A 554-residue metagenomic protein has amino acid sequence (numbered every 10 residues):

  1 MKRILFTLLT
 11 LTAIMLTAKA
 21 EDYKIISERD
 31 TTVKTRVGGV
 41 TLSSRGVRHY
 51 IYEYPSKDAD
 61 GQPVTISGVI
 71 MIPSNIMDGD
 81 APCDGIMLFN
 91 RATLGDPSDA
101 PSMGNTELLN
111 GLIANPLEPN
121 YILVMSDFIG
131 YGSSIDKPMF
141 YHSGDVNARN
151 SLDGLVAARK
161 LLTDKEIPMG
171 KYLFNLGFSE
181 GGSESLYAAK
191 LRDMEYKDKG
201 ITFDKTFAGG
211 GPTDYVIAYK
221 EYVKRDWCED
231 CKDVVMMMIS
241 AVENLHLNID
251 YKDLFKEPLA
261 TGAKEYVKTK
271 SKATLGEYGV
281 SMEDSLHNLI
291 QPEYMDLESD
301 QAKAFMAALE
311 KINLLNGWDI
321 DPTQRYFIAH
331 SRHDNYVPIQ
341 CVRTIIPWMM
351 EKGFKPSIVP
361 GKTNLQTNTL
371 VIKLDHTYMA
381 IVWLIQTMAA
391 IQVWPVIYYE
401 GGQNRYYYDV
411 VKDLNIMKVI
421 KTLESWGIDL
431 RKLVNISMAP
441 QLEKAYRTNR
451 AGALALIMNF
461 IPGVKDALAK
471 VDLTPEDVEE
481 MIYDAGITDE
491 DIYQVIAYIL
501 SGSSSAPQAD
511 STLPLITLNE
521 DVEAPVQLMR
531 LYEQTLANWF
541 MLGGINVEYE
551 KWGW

Functional and structural regions predicted by a protein language model:
A20-M77, P82: Catalytic-loop region of hydrolases
D60, N75-N115: Short, surface-exposed "cap/lid" segments of acyl-processing enzymes
Y141-T163: Alpha/beta-hydrolase active-site loop
A157-D164, M169-R225: Primarily recognizes the serine-hydrolase "nucleophile elbow" in alpha/beta-hydrolase and SGNH/GDSL folds
A188, Q324, P338-W348: Short alpha-helix in the alpha/beta-hydrolase fold that links the catalytic acid
G209-D319: Accessory cap/linker subdomain of secreted extracellular hydrolases
Q301, Y336, R343-T344, K352-N415: C-terminal catalytic histidine-bearing segment of alpha/beta-hydrolase fold enzymes
F327-H330, D334: Short beta-strand/loop motif that positions the catalytic acidic residue of the alpha/beta-hydrolase fold
